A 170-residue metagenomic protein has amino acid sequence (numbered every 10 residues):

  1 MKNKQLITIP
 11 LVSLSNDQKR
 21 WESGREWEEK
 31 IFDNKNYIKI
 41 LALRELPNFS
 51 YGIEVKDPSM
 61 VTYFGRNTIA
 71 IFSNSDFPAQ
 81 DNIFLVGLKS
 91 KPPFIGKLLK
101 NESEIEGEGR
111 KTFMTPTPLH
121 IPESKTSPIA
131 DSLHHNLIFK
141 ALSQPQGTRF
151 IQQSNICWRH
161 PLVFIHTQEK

Functional and structural regions predicted by a protein language model:
M1-R66, F77-A79, E104-I105, T112-S132 (+2 more regions): Short, positionally conserved secondary-structure boundary motifs
P58-V61, N82-E104: Short, compositionally biased
T68-I69, N82: Structural motif
F72-S73, G87: Residue-level recognition of conserved beta-strand edge/terminus positions
D76-F77, K91: Short acidic/polar capping segments at secondary-structure boundaries
V86, G107, F139-A141: SH3/SH3-like beta-barrel fold
F94, L133-H135: A short pocket-lining beta-strand/turn micro-motif at the edge of beta-sheets
H135-Q152: Low-complexity, intrinsically disordered Gly/Pro/Thr-rich segments
